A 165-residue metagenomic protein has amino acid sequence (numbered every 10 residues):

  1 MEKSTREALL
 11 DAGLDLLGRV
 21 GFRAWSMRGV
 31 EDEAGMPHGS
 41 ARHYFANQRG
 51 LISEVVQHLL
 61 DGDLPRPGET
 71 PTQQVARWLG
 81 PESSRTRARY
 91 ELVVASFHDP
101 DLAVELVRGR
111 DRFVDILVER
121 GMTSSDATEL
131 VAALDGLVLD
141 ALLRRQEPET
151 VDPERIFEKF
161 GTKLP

Functional and structural regions predicted by a protein language model:
T5-A8, A12-G50: Helix-turn-helix
A12-R19, R66, A88, L92 (+1 more regions): Solvent-exposed, amphipathic alpha-helical segments
L17, I52-L59, E105: Alpha-helical DNA-contacting segments of helix-turn-helix folds
F45, L60, R110: Short amphipathic alpha-helical/adjacent loop interface patches that line ligand and macromolecule-binding sites
E54, D61-R87, L130: Hydrophobic alpha-helical connector segments
G80-R110: Amphipathic alpha-helical segments used for helix-helix packing
L102-V107, R120-P165: Hydrophobic/aromatic-rich alpha-helical bundle segments in the mid-to-C-terminal region
